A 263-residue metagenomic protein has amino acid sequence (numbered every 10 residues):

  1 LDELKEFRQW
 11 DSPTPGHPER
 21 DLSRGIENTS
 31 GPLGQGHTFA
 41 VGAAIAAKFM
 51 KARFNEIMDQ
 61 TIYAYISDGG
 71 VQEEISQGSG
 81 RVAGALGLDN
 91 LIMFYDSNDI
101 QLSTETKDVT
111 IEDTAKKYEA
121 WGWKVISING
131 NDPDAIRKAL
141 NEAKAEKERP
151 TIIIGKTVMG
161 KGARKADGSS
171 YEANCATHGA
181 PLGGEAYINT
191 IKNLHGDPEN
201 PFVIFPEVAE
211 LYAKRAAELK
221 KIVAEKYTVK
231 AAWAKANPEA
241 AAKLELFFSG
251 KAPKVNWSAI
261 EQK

Functional and structural regions predicted by a protein language model:
L1-I62, A209-K263: Thiamine diphosphate
L22-R215: Glycine-rich ThDP/TPP pyrophosphate-binding loop and its adjacent helix/strand module within ThDP-dependent enzymes
